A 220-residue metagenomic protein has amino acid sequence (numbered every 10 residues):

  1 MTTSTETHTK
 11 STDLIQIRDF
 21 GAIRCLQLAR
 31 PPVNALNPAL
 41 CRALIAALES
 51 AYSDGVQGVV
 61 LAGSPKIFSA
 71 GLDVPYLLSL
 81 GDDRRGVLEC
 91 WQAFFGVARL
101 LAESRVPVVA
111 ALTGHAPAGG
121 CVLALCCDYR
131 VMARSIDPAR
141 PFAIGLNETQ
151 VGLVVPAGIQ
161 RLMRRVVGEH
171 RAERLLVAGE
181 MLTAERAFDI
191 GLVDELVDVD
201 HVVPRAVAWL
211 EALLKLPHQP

Functional and structural regions predicted by a protein language model:
M1-S64: Conserved CoA-thioester-binding segment of acyl-CoA-metabolizing enzymes
L26, L61, L123-L125, A187 (+1 more regions): Hydrophobic/aromatic residues within transmembrane alpha-helices of multi-pass small-molecule transporters
G63-V97: Glycine- (often His-adjacent) and acidic-residue-rich active-site loop that binds/positions the CoA thioester
A70-L72, M163, R171-E180: Short helix- or helix-capping micro-motifs that position conserved polar/aromatic residues at function-defining sites
V97-V151: Glycine-rich beta-to-alpha active-site loop
Y129, R174, A178-E180, R186 (+2 more regions): Well-ordered beta-strand positions
V131-R140, V193-P220: C-terminal long alpha-helix characteristic of the crotonase
